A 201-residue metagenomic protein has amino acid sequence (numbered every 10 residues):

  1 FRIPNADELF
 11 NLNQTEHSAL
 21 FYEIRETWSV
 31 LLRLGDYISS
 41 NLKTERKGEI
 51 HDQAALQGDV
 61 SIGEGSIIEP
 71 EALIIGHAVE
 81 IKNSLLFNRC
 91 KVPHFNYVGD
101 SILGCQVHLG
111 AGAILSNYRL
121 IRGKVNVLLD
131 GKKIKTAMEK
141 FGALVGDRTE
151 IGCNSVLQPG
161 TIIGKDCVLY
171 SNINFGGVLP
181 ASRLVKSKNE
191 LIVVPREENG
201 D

Functional and structural regions predicted by a protein language model:
F1-A6, H51-A54, S116, I134: Short, functional N-terminal and low-complexity linear motifs
F1-E49, D166, N172, A181-R183 (+1 more regions): Terminal amphipathic alpha-helical/low-complexity segments used for targeting or macromolecular assembly
E8-L9, E45, G58-S61, I81-K82 (+1 more regions): Short amphipathic alpha-helical segments, especially helix-boundary/capping motifs
Q14-H17, Q57-G58, D100-G104: Short charge-dense sequence patches
R33-I74: Long amphipathic N-terminal alpha/beta scaffold segment
I75-V79: Acidic, glycine-rich loop-and-beta core segments that form the ion-binding/anion-interacting portion of active sites
E80-D201: Glycine-rich hexapeptide-repeat left-handed beta-helix
